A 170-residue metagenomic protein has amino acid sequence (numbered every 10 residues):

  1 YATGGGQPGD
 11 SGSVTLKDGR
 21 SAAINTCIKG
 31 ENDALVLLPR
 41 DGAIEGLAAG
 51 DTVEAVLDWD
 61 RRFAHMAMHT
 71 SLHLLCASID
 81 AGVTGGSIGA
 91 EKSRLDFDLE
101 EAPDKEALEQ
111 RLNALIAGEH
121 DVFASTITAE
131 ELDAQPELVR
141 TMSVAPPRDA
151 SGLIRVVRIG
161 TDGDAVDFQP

Functional and structural regions predicted by a protein language model:
Y1-P170: Active-/binding-site microenvironments in catalytic and ligand-binding cores
